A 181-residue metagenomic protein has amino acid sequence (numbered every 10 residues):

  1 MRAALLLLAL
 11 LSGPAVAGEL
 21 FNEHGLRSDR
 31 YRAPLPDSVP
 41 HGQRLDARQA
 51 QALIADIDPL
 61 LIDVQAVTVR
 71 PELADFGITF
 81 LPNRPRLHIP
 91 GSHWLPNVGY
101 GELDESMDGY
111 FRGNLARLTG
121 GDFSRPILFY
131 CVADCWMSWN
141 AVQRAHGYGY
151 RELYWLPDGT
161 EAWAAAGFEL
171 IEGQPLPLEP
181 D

Functional and structural regions predicted by a protein language model:
A4-G13: Bacterial N-terminal signal peptides
A15-R48, L53-D56, P71-I78, P82-L128 (+1 more regions): Rhodanese-like catalytic fold shared by cysteine-dependent sulfurtransferases and DSP/PTP-type phosphatases
A50, L60-Q65: Short hydrophobic beta-strand that contains or immediately precedes a catalytic carboxylate
T68: Glycine-rich nucleotide phosphate-binding loop and flanking beta-alpha elements of Rossmann-like dinucleotide-binding
